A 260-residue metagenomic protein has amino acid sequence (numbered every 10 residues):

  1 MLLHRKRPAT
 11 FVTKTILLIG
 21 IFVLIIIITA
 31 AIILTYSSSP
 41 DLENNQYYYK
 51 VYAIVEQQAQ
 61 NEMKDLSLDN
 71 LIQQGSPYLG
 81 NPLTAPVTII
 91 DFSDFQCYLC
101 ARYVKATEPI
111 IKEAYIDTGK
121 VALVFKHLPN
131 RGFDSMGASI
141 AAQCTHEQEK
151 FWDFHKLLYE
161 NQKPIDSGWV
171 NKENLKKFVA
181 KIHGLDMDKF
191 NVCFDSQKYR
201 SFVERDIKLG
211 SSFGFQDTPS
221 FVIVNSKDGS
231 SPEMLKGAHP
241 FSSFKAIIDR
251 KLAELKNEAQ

Functional and structural regions predicted by a protein language model:
M1-I54, K177-Q260: C-terminal cap of thioredoxin/glutaredoxin-like
L17, K64, I72, S135-A142 (+2 more regions): Hydrophobic alpha-helical segments
N45-G75: N-terminal low-complexity, Pro/Thr/Ser-rich intrinsically disordered segments that act as propeptides or flexible
D69-V87: A short beta-strand-turn-helix
Q73-P77, E108-I110, D206-L209: A generic local structural motif
P77, L157, E233: Flexible, active-site-adjacent loop/turn segments at secondary-structure boundaries
G80, I90, K236: Residue-level detector of conserved, well-ordered beta-strand and adjacent loop positions that form binding/recognition
A85, I90-K181, F213, H239 (+1 more regions): Structural alpha/beta surface segment adjacent to cysteine/selenocysteine redox centers across thiol/disulfide enzymes
